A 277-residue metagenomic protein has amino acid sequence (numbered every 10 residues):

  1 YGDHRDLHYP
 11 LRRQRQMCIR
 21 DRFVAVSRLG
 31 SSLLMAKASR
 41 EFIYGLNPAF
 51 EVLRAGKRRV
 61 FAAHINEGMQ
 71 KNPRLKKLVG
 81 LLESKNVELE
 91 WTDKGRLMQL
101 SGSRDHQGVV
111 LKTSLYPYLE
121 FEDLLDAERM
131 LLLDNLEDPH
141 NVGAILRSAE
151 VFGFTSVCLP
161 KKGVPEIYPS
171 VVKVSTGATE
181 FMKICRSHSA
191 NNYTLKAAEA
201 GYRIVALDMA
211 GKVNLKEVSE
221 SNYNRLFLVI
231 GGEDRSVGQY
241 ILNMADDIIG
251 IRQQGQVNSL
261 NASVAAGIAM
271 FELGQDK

Functional and structural regions predicted by a protein language model:
Y1-R15, I19-D21: Single conserved hydrophobic/aromatic residue that forms the stacking wall/gate of nucleotide- or nucleobase-binding
Q16, F23-E122: N-terminal positively charged helical leader segments and presequences
E51, Q70, D126-K212: RNA substrate-binding interface of SAM-dependent RNA methyltransferases
E88-T92, C185, I249: General small-molecule cofactor/ligand-binding pocket signal
E90, S156-P160, G250: Short hydrophobic alpha-helical runs that function as membrane-insertion/retention elements
K173-T176, Q239-K277: Structured adenosyl-cofactor binding patch, chiefly the S-adenosyl-L-methionine
A206-V257: Active-site/ligand-binding-proximal alpha/beta "capping" segment
